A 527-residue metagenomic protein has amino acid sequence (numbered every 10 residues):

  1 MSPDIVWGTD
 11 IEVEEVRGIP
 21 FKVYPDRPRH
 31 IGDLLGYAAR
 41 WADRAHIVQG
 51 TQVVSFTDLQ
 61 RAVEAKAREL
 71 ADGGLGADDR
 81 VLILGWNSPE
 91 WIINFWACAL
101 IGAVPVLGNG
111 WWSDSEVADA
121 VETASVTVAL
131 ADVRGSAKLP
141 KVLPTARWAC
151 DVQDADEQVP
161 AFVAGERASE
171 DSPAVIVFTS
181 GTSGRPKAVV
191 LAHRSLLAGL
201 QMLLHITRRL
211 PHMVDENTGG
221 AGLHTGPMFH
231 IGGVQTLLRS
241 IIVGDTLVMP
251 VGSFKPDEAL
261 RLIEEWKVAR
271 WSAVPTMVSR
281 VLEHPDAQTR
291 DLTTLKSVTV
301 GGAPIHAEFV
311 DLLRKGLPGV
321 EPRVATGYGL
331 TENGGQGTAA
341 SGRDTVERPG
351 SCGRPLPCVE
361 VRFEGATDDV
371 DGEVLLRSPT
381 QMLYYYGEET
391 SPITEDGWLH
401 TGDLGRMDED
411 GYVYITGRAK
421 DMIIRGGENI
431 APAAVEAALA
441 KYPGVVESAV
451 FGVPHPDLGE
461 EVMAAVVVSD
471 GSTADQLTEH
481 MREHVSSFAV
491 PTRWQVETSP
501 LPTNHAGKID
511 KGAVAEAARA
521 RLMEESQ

Functional and structural regions predicted by a protein language model:
R27, Q49-Q52, A67-W112, N429: Conserved AMP-binding/adenylate-forming
S55-T57, A174-M202: Conserved AMP-binding A3 loop
W112, A129, W271, F363 (+5 more regions): AMP-binding/adenylate-forming catalytic core of the ANL superfamily
P160-F178, G184-R185, P211-A221: Conserved pre-ATP/AMP-binding loop-to-beta segment of ANL
L200-A221, F229-A269, H284: Conserved AMP-binding/adenylation subdomain of ANL enzymes
V268-S272, D286-E347, E360: Gly/Ser/Thr-rich phosphate-binding loop
R343, R354-C358, A366-D396, E428-I430 (+1 more regions): Conserved ATP/PPi-binding loop(s) of AMP-dependent carboxylate-activating enzymes
S486-K508, E525-Q527: AMP-binding/adenylate-forming catalytic domain of the ANL superfamily
